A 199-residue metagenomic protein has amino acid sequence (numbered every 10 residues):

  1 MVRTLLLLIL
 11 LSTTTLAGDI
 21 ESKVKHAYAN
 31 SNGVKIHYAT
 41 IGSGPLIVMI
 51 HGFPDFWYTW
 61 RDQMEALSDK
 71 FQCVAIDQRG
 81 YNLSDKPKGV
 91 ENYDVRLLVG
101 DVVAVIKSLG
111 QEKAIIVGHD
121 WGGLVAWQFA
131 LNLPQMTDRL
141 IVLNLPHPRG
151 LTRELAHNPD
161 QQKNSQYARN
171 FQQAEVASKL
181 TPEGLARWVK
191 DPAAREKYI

Functional and structural regions predicted by a protein language model:
M1, S12, Y38, G52 (+1 more regions): Generic low-polarity alpha-helical segments
V2-L46, D69-F71, E112: Alpha/beta-hydrolase fold catalytic core
T4, A39, D62-D69, A104-S108 (+2 more regions): Residue-level signal for well-ordered alpha-helical scaffold segments within enzymatic catalytic domains
G18-K23, L46, V74, Y81-V117 (+1 more regions): Flexible "cap/lid" subdomain of the alpha/beta-hydrolase fold that forms the substrate-access gate
V34, T40-D85: Conserved HGGG/HGGXW glycine-rich cap/lid loop of the alpha/beta-hydrolase fold
